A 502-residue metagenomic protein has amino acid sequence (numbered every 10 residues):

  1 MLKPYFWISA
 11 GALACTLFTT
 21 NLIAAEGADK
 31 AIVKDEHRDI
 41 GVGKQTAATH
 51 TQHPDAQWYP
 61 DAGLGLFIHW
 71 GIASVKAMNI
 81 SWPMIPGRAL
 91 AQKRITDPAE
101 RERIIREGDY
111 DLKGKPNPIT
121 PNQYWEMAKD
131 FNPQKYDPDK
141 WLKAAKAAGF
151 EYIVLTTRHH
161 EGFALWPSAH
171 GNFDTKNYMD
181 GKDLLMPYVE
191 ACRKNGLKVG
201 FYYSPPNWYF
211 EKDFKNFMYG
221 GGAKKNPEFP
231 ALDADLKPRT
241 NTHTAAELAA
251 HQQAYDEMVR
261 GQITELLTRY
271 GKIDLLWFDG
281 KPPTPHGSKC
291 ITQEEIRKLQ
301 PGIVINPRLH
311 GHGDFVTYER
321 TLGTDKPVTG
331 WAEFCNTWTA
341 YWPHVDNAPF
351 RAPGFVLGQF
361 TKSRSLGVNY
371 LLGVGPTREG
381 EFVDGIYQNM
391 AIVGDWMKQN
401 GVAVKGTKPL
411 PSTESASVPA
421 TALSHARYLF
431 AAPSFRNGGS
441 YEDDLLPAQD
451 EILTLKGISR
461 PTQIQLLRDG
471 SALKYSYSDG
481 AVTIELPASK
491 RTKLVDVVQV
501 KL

Functional and structural regions predicted by a protein language model:
M1-G11: Bacterial N-terminal signal peptides that target proteins for export
P4, A14-C15, V393: Intrinsically disordered, low-complexity Ser/Thr- and Pro-rich stretches
S9-N21: Bacterial N-terminal signal peptides
A25-L502: Mature catalytic domains of secreted/periplasmic carbohydrate-active enzymes
